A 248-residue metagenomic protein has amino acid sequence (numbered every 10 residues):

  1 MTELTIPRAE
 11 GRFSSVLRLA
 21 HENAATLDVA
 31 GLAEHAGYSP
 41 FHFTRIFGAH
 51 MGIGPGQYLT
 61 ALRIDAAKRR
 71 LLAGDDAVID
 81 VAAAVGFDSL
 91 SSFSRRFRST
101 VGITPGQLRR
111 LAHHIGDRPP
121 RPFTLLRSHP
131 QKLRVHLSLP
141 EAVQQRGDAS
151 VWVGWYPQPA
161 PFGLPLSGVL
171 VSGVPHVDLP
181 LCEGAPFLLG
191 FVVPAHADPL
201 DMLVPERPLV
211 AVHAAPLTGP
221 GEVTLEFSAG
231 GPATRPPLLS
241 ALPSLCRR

Functional and structural regions predicted by a protein language model:
L17-T26, H50-A84, I115-L126: Terminal helix-turn-helix DNA-binding modules in bacterial transcription factors
L133-E141, V153, L225: A short, amphipathic beta-strand motif
E141-P159: Short, ordered, surface-exposed loop/turn motifs in non-cytosolic proteins
A160-P175: Short, acidic Ser/Thr/Gly-rich low-complexity loop/linker segments typical of extracellular and cell-surface proteins
G173-C182, T224-L225: Exposed aromatic-hydrophobic patches
E183-H196: A short, solvent-exposed beta-strand micro-motif common in secreted/extracellular proteins
A195-G231: Structured interaction patches on ligand/partner-binding surfaces of diverse proteins
